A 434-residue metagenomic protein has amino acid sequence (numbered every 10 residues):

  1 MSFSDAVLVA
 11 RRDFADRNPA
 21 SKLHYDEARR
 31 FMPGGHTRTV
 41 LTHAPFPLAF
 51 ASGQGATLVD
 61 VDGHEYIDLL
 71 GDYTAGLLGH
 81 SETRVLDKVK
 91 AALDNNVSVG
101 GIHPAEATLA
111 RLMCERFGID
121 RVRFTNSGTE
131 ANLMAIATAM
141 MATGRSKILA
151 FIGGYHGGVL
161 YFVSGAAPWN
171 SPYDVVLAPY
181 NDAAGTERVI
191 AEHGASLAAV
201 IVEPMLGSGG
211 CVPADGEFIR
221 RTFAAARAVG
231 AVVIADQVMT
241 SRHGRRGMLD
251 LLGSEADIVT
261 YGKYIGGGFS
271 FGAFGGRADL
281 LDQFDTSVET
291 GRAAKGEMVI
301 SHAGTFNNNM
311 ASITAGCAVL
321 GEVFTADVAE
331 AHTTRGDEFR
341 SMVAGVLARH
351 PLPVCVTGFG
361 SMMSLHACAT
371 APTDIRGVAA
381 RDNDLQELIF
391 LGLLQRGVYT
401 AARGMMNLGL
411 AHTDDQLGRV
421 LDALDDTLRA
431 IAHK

Functional and structural regions predicted by a protein language model:
F3-S52: Active-site-adjacent loop/helix segments that line or gate small-molecule/cofactor pockets in enzymes
D13, V319-A344, R376-N383: Structural signature of PLP-dependent enzymes
E65-A142: Glycine-rich loop-to-alpha-helix module at the N-terminal edge of alpha/beta enzyme cores
T108-V202, L206, E217, D337-R340: PLP-dependent aspartate aminotransferase-fold enzymes
E203-G216, G230-L252, I258: Conserved PLP phosphate-binding loop immediately N-terminal to the Schiff-base lysine helix in PLP-dependent enzymes
S254-T290, N308-I313: Active-site PLP attachment segment
F324-A326, G392-K434: PLP-dependent enzyme catalytic core of the Aspartate aminotransferase-like
G336-R340, H350-L388: Conserved PLP-binding catalytic core of the aspartate aminotransferase-like
